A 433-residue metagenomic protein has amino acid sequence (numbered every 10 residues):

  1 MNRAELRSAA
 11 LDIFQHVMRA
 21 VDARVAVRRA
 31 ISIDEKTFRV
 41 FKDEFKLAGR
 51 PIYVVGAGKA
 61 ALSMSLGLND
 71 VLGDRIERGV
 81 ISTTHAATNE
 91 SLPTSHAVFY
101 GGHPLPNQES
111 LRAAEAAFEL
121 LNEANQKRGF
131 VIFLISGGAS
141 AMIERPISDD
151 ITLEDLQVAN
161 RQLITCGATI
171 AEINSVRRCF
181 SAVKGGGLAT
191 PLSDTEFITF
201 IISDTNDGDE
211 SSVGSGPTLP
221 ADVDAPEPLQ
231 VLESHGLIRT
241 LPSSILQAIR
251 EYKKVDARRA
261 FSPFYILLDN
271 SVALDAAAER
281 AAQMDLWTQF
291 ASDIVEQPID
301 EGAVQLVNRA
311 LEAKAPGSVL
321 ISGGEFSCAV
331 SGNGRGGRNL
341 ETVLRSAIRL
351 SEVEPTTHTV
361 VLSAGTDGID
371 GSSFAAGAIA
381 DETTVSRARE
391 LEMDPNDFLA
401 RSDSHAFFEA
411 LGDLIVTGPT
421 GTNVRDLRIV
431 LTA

Functional and structural regions predicted by a protein language model:
M1-Y53, L62-V71, L105-K127, L267-G317: N-terminal glycine-/serine-/threonine-rich phosphate-binding loop
V55-A57, V80-T83, I132-G137, T199-T205 (+3 more regions): Short beta-strand segments
G67-I76, P93-V98, P146-V158, L192-D194 (+4 more regions): A glycine- and small-aliphatic-rich helix-loop capping segment at beta-alpha/alpha-beta transitions that lines
T83-K127, V176-R177: Glycine-rich oxoanion-binding loops at beta->alpha junctions
G101-E109, Q162-L192, D370-F398, D403: Proline/glycine-rich low-complexity loops and linkers
D149-L237, Q247: Internal gly/pro-rich beta-alpha loop/helix module that stabilizes soluble enzyme cofactors or their anionic handles
L192-I198, P220-Q305, R309: Accessory alpha-helical/coil subdomains and C-terminal extensions that flank or cap enzyme catalytic cores
L344-A433: Internal helix-turn-beta structural module
